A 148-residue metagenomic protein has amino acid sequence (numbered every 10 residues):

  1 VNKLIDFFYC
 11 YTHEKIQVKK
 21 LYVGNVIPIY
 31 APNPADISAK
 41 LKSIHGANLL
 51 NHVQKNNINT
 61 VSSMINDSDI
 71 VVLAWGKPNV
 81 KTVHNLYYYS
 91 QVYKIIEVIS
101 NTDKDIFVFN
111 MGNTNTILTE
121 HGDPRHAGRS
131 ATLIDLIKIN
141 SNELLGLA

Functional and structural regions predicted by a protein language model:
V1-G24: Adenosine ribonucleotide-centric catalytic and binding domains
F8-T12, A31, G76-V80: Short regulatory "switch" loops immediately downstream of catalytic or recognition motifs within protein catalytic
Y9-Y11, Y22, Y30, Y87-Y89 (+1 more regions): Sequence-level detector for tyrosine residue identity
I16-S38: Short connector loops at secondary-structure junctions
I37-A148: Glycine/proline-rich loop-helix segments at beta-alpha junctions forming the active-site rim of enzyme cores
